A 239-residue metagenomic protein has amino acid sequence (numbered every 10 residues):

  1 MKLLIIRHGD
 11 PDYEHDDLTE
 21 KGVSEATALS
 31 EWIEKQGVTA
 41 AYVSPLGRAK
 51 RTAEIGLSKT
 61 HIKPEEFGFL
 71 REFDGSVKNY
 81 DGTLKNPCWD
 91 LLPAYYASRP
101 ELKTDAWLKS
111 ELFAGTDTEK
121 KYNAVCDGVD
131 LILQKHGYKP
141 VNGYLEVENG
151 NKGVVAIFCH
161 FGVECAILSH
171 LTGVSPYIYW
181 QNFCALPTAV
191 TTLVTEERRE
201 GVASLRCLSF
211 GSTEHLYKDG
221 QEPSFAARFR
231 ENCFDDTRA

Functional and structural regions predicted by a protein language model:
M1-L4: Extreme N-terminal starter segment of soluble prokaryotic enzymes
R7-E20: Glycine-rich N-terminal loop/short-helix segment of MobA-like nucleotidyltransferase
G9, F161, G211-T213: Active-site metal-binding loops of divalent metal-dependent hydrolases
L18-I33: Short catalytic helix/loop segments, enriched in acidic residues and glycine and frequently bearing histidine
E31-K109: Phosphate-coordination/substrate-recognition cap region in phosphate-metabolizing enzymes
P45-L46, F69, G150-G162: Short, well-ordered beta-to-alpha junction loops that form the rim of enzyme active sites and present histidine/acidic
F73-L91, G143-V154, C165-A239: Acidic, low-complexity terminal tails and accessory targeting/binding regions of phosphate-metabolizing enzymes
S110-Y144: Internal catalytic-core helix/loop-beta-alpha segment that presents or stabilizes conserved functional determinants
